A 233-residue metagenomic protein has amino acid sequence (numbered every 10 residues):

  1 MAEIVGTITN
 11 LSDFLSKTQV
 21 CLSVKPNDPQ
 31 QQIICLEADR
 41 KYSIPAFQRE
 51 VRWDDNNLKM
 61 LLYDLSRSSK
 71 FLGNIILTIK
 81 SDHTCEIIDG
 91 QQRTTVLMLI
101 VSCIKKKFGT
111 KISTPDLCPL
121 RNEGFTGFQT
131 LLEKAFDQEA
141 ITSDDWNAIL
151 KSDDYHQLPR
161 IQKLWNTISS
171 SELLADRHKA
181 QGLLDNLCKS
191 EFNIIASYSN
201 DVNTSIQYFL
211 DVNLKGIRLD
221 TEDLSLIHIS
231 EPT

Functional and structural regions predicted by a protein language model:
A2-L226, S230: Glycine- and hydrophobic-rich flexible loops that cap the catalytic core of alpha/beta enzyme folds
